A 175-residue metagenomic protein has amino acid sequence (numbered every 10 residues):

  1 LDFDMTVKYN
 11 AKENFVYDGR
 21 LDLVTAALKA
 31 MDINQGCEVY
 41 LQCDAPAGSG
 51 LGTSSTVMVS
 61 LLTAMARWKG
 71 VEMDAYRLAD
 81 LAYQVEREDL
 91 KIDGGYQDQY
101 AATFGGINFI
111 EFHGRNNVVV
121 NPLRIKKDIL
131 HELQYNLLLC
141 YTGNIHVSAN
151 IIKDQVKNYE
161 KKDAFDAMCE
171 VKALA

Functional and structural regions predicted by a protein language model:
L1-I33, Q42, M65, D80-D93 (+1 more regions): C-terminal nucleotide
D18-L21, L51-T56, Y76: Short, conserved micro-motifs enriched in small and acidic residues
G36-E38: Residues at or immediately flanking beta-strands
Y40-L41, S54: Helix-to-disorder regulatory junctions
A45-S49: Short pre-catalytic strand/loop immediately N-terminal to key active-site residues, enriched for Gly-Thr
L51-V71: DPxDG-like acidic metal-binding loop motif
W68-A75, V120: Inter-helical turn/loop segments and adjacent helix faces that build the functional surface of alpha-helical bundle
